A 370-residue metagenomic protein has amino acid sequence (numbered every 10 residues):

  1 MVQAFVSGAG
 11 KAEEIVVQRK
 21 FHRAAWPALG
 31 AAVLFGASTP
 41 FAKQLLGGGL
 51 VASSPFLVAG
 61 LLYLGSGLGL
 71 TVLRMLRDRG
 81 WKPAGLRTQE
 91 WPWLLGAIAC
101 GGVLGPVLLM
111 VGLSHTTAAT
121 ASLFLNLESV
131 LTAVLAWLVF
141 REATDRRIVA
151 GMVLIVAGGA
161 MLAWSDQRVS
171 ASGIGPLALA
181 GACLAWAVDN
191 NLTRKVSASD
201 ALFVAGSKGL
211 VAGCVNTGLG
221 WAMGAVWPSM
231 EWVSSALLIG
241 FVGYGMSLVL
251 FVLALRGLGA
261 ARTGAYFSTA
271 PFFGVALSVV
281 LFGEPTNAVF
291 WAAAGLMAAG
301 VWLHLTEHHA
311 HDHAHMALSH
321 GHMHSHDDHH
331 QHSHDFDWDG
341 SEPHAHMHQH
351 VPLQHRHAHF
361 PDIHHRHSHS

Functional and structural regions predicted by a protein language model:
V2, V6, L70, L135 (+6 more regions): Hydrophobic transmembrane alpha-helices of multi-pass small-molecule transport proteins
V2-G60, S66, R168-K195, C214: Glycine-/small-residue-enriched transmembrane alpha-helix faces in small-molecule transporters and effluxers
V2-G8, V51-V103, L131, A185-D189 (+1 more regions): Transmembrane alpha-helices of multi-pass small-molecule transport proteins
K20-A25, L50-G60, L86-P92, G159 (+3 more regions): Juxtamembrane helix-entry segments on the extracytoplasmic side of multipass membrane proteins
G30-A32, G60-L61, G102, P106 (+3 more regions): Helix-helix packing/entry segments at the starts of transmembrane helices
A32-T39, S66, A97-P106, E128-S129 (+8 more regions): Transmembrane alpha-helical core positions of polytopic small-molecule transporters
L34-T39, T71, M75-A119, L125 (+3 more regions): Specific transmembrane alpha-helical segments of multi-pass solute transporters/efflux pumps, especially DMT/EamA
L45, V58, G112, L138-T144 (+5 more regions): Hydrophobic/aromatic residues within transmembrane alpha-helices of multi-pass small-molecule transporters
